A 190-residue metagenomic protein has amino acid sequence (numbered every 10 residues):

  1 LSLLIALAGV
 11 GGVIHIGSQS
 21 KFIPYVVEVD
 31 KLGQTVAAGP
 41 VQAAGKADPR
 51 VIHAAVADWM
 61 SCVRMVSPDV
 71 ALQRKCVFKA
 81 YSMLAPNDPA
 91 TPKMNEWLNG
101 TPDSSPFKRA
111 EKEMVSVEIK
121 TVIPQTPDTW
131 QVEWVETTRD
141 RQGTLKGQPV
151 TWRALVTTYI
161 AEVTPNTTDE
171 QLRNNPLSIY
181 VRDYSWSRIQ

Functional and structural regions predicted by a protein language model:
L1-L4, V10-V26, D30-R50, P68-Q190: Structured, amphipathic secondary-structure segments that form assembly/contact surfaces in multi-subunit
A55-V66: Solvent-exposed, amphipathic alpha-helical segments
